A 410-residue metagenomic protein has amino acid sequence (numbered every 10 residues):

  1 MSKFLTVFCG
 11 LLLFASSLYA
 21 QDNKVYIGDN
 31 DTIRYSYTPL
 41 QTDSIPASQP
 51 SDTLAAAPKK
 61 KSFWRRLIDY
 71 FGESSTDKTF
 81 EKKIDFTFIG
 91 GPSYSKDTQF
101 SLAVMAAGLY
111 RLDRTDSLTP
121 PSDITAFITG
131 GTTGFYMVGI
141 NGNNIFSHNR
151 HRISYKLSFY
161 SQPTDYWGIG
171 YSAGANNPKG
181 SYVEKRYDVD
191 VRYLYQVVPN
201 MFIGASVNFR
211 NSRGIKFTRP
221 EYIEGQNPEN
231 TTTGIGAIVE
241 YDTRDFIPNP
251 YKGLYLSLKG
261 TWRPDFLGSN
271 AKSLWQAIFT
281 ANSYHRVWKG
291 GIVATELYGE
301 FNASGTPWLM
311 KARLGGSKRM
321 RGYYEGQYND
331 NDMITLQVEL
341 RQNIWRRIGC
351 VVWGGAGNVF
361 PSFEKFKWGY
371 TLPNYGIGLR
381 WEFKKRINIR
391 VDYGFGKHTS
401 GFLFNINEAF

Functional and structural regions predicted by a protein language model:
N23, G28-K156, E229-P250, Q342-C350 (+3 more regions): Outer-membrane beta-barrel initiation region
V25, Q49, P58-L67, E73-S74 (+4 more regions): Transmembrane beta-strand segments of outer-membrane beta-barrel domains in Gram-negative and organellar OMPs
K78-F88, S93-T231, N388, G396-F410: Gram-negative/organellar outer-membrane beta-barrel architecture
F86-F88, S122-A126, I153-L157, I203-A205 (+9 more regions): Transmembrane beta-strands of outer-membrane beta-barrel proteins
G90-P92, V104-G108, I140-N144, V189-Y195 (+8 more regions): Residues on the lipid-exposed face of transmembrane beta-strands in outer-membrane beta-barrel proteins
P92-A103, A126-M137, H148, P264-K272 (+6 more regions): Solvent-exposed loop/turn segments connecting transmembrane beta-strands in outer-membrane beta-barrel proteins
F246-N343: C-terminal outer-membrane beta-barrel translocator/porin domains of Gram-negative envelope proteins and their
N302-R390: Outer membrane beta-barrel transmembrane domains
